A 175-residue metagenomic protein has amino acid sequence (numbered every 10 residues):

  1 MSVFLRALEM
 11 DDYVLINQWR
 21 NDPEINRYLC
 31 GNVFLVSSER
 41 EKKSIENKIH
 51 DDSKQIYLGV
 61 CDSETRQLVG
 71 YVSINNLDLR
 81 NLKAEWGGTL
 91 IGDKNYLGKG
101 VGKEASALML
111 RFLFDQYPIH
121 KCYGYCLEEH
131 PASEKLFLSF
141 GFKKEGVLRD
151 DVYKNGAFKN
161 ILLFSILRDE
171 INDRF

Functional and structural regions predicted by a protein language model:
M1-E46, E170-F175: A short, well-structured alpha-helix characteristic of acyl/acetyltransferase catalytic modules
M1-F4, L8-D12, E64-F175: Acyl-donor (CoA/ACP) binding surface of acyl/acetyltransferases
N32-V33, Y57, Y153: Sparse recognition of residues in long alpha-helices and their boundaries
E46-G59: A short helix-loop-beta-strand connector motif used in the catalytic cores of GNAT acetyltransferases and, in some
